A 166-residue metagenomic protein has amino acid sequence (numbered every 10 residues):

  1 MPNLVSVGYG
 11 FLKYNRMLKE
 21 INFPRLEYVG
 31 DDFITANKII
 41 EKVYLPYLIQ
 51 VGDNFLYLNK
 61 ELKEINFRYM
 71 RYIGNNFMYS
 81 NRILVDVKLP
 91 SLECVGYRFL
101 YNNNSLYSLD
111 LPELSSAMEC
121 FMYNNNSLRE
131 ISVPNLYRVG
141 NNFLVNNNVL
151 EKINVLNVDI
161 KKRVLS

Functional and structural regions predicted by a protein language model:
M1-S6, R16-Y28, K38-Q50, K60-Y72 (+4 more regions): Structural signature of tandem-repeat unit edges
G8-F11, G30-F33, G52-F55, G74-Y79 (+3 more regions): Consensus positions within tandem repeat domains that build extended binding/scaffold surfaces
L165-S166: Extracellular/surface-exposed low-complexity segments
